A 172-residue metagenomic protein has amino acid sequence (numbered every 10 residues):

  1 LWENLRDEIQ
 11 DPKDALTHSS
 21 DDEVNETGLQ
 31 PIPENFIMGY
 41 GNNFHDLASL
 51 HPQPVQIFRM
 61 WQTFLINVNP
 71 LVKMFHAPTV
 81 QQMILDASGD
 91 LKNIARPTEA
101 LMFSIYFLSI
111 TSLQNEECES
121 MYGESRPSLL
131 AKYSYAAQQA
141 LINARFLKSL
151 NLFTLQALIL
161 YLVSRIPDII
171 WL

Functional and structural regions predicted by a protein language model:
L1-N69, K92, R96, A100 (+1 more regions): Intrinsic, low-complexity transcriptional activation domains
F36-G39, F75-Q81, N151-L152: Short coil/turn segments at secondary-structure boundaries
N43-R59, P70, I84-F107, T111 (+1 more regions): Extended, leucine-rich alpha-helical cores of fungal transcription factors
I66, P70-A77, T111: Short helix-loop boundary/capping segments at the starts of domains
